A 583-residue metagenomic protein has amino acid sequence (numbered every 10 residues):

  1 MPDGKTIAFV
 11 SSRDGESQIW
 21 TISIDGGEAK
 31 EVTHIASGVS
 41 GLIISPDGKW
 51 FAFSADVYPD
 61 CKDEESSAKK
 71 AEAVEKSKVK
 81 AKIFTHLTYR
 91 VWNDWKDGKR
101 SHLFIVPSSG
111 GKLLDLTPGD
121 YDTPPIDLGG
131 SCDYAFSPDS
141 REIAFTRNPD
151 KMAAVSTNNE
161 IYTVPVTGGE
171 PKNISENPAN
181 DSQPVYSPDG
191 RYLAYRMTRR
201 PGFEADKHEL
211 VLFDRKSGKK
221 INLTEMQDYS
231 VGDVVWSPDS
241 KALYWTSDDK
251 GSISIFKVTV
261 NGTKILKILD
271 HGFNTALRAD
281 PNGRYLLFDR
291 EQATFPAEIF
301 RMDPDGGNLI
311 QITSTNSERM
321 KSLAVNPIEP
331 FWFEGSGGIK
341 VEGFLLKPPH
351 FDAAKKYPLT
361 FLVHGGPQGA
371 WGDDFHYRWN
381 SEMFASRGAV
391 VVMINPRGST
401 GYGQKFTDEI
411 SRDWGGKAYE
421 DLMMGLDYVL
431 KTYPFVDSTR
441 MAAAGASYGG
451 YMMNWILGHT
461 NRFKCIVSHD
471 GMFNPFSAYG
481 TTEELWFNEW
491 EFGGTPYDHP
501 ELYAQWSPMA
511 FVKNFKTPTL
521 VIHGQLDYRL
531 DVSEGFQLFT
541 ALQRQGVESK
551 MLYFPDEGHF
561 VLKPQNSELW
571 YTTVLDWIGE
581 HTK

Functional and structural regions predicted by a protein language model:
P2-D3, P46-D47, P138-D139, P188-D189 (+2 more regions): Residue-level detector of Asp-centered blade-edge/turn motifs that repeat once per structural unit in beta-propeller
G4-A8, F51, I143, G190-L193 (+2 more regions): Hydrophobic beta-strand positions that form the internal "hydrophobic ladder" of WD40/Gbeta-like beta-propeller blades
A8-W20, E28, H34-S40, S54-H102 (+9 more regions): A flexible loop/linker signature enriched in serine peptidases of the S9 family
S23-G27, P107-G111, P165-G169, D214-G218 (+2 more regions): Short loop/turn segments that connect beta-strands within beta-propeller blades
A52-A55, K76-T85, Y89-G119, C132-A135 (+4 more regions): Non-catalytic accessory segments flanking enzyme active sites
K355-G365: Short beta-strand element of the alpha/beta-hydrolase
N380, A385-R387, M393-K583: Active-site-proximal cap/loop segments of hydrolase catalytic domains
